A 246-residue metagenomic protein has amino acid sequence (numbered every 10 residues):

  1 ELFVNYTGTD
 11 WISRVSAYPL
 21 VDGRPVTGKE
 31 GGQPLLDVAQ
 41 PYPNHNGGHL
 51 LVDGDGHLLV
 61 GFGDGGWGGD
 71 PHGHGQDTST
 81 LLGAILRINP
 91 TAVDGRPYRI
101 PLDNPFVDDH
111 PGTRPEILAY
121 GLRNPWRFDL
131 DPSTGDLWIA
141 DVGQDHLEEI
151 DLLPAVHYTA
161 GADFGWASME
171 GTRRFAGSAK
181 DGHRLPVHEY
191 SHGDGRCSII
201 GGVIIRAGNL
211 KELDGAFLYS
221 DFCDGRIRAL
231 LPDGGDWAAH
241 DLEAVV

Functional and structural regions predicted by a protein language model:
N5-T7: Beta-strand C-termini and the immediately following turn/loop, strongest in propeller blades
I12-L51: Asp-box/WD-like beta-propeller blade repeats and closely related beta-sheet repeat scaffolds
L20, H57-L59, D64-L242: Beta-propeller domain segments
L36-D37, Y42, Y120, D194 (+1 more regions): WD40 beta-propeller blade-start loop/N-cap
H49, G54, I205: Short, surface-exposed tryptophan/glycine-enriched loops that mediate extracellular molecular recognition
